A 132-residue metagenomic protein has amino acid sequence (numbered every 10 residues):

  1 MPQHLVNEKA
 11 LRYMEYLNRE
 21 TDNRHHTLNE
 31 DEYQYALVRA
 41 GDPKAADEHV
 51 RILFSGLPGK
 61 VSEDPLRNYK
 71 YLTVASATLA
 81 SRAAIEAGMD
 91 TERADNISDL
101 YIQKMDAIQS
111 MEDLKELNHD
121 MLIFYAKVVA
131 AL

Functional and structural regions predicted by a protein language model:
M1-V128: Hydrophobic, helix-rich cores of sensory/ligand-binding and other regulatory modules that couple small-molecule
A130-L132: Cytosolic nucleotide-binding catalytic cores of signal-transduction proteins
